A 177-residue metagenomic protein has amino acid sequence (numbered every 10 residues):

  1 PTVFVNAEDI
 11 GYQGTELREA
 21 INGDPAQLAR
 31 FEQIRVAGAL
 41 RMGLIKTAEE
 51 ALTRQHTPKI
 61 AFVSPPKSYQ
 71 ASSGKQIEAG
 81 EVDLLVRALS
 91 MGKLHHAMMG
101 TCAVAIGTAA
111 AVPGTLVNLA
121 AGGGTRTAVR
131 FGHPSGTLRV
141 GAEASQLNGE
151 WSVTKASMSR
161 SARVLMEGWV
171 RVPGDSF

Functional and structural regions predicted by a protein language model:
P1-F177: Active-site proximal loop and beta-alpha junction motif in alpha/beta enzyme cores
